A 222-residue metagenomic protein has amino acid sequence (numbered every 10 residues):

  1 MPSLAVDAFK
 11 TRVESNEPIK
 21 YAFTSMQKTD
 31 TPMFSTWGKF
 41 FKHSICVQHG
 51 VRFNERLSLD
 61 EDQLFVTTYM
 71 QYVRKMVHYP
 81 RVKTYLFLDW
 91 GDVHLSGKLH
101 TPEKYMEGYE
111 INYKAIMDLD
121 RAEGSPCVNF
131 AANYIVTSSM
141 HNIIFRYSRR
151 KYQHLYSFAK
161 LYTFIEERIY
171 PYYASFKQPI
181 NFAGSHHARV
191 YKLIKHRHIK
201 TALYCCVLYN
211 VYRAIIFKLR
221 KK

Functional and structural regions predicted by a protein language model:
M1-K104, E123: Donor-binding/catalytic cores of nucleotide-activated saccharide and glycerol-phosphate transferases/polymerases
M26, V51-N54, F65, N112-M117 (+2 more regions): Structured catalytic/translocation cores of nucleotide/phosphate-coupled proteins
W37, V51, L57, H78-Y79 (+3 more regions): Gram-positive cell-envelope targeting signals
S44, Q48, T68, A115-D118 (+2 more regions): Residue-level signal for well-ordered alpha-helical scaffold segments within enzymatic catalytic domains
H49, A131, R168-Y172: Residue-level recognition of alpha-helix termini/interfacial anchor residues
R81-G91, S96-P126, T137-Y172: Catalytic core of nucleotide-sugar-dependent glycosyltransferases
E123-I135, L193-H196: Structural motif
S148-K222: Membrane-interface aromatic/basic loop that binds lipid-linked glycans or pyrophosphate carriers, typified by
